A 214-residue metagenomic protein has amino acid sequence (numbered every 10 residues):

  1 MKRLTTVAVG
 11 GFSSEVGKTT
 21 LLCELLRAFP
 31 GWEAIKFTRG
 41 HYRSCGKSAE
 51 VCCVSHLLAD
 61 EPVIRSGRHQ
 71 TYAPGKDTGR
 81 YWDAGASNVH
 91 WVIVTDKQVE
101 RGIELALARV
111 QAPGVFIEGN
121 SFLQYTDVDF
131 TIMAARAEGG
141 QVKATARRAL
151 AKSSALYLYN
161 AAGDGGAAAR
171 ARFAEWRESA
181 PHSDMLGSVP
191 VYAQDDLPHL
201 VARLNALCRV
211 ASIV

Functional and structural regions predicted by a protein language model:
M1-L4: Phosphate-binding P-loop
V7-L25: Glycine-rich phosphate-binding P-loop
A8, E33-I35, M133: Conserved beta-strand elements of the Class I
T20-V94: N-terminal phosphate/diphosphate-binding loop that engages ATP/GTP or pyrophosphate donors across diverse enzyme folds
A28-W32, A86, Q111-P113, T126-D129: Short glycine/proline-enriched coil/turn segments at helix->beta-strand junctions
A84-L123: Phosphate-binding/switch loop-helix module in NTP-utilizing enzymes
A106-A108, D196-A211: Short amphipathic alpha-helix with an adjacent loop that forms part of the alpha/beta core around
G114, G119-R203: Conserved catalytic-core segment of NTP-binding enzymes
